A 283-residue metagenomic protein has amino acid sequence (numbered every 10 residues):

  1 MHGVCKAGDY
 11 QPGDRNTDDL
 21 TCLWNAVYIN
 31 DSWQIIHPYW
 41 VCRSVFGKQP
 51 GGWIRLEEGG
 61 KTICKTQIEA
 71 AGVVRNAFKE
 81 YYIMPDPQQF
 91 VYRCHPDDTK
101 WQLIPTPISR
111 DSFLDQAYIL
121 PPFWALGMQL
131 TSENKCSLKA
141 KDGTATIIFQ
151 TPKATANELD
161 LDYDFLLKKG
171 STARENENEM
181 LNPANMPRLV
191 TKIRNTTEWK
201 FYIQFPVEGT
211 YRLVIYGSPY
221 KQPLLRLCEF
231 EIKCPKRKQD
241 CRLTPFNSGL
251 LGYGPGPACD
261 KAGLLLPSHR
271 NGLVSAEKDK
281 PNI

Functional and structural regions predicted by a protein language model:
M1-V73: Hydrophobic/aromatic-rich core segments of domains that either
N30-W33, V45-K48, E58-I283: N-terminal accessory/pre-domain segments preceding catalytic cores
